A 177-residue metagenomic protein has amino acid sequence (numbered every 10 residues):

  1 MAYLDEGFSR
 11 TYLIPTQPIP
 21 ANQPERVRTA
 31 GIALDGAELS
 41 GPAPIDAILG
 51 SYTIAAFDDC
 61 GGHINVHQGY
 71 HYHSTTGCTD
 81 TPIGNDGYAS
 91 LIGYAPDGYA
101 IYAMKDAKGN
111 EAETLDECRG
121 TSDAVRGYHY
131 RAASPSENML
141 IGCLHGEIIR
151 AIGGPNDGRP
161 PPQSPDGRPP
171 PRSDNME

Functional and structural regions predicted by a protein language model:
M1-S51: Solvent-exposed N-terminal domain segments of exported/luminal and surface proteins
S9-T11, V27-T29, F57, H67-H71 (+3 more regions): Extracellular structured ligand-interaction cores
P18, A43-I45, S74-C78, K105-A107 (+1 more regions): A mature extracytoplasmic/lumenal domain signature
E25, P44, P82-D86, I141-G142: Short, solvent-exposed loop/turn and secondary-structure capping segments
A33-E38, V66-T79, D123-E137: Extracellular/lumenal glycan-associated surfaces
Y52-F57, V66-K108: Short helix-loop boundary/capping segments
A55-G62, T114-G120: Short, recurring structural edge motifs at helix starts
N85, A89-E177: Extracellular glycan/ECM-engagement signal in secreted proteins
